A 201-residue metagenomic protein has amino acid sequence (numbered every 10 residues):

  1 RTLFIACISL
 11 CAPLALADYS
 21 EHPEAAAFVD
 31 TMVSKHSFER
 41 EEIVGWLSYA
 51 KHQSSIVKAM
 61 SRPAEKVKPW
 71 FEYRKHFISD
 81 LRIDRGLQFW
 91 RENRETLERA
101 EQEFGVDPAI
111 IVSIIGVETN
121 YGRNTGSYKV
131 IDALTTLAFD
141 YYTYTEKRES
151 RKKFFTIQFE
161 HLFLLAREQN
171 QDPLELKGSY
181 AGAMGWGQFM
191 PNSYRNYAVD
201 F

Functional and structural regions predicted by a protein language model:
R1-A6: Sec-dependent signal peptide recognition, specifically the positively charged N-region followed immediately by
A12-P13: N-terminal signal peptide c-region/cleavage motif recognized by signal peptidases
A17-H52: N-terminal mature-domain "stem" immediately C-terminal to a signal peptide or N-terminal signal-anchor/transmembrane
F38-F201: Catalytic glycan-binding domains that act on GlcNAc-containing polysaccharides
